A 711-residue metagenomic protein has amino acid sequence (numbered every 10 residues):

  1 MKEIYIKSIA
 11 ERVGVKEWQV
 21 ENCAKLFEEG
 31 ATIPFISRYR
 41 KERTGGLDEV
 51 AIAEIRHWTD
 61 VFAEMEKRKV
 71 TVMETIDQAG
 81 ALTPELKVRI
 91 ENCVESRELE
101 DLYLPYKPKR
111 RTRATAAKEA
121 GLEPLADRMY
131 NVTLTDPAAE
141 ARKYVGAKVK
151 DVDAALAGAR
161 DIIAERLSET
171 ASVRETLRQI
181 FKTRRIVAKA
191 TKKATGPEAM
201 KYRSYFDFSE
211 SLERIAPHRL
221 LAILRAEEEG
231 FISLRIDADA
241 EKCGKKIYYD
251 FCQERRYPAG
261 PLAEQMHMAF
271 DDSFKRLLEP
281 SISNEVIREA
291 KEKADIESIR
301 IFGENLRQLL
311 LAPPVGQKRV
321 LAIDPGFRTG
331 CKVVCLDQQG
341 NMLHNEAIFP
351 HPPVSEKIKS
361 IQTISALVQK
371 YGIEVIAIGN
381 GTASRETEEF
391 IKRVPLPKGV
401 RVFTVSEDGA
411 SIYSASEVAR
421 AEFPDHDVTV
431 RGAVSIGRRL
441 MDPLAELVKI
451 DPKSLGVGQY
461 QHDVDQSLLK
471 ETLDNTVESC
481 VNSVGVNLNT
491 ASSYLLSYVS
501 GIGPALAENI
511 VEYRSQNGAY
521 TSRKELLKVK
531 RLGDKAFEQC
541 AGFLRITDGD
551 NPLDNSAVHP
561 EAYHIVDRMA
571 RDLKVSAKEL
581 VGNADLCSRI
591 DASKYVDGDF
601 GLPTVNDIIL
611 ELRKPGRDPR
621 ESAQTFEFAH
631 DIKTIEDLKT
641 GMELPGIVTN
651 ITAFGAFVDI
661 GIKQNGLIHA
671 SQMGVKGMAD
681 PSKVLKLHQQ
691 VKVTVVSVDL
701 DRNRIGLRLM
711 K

Functional and structural regions predicted by a protein language model:
G14, P313-V315, E478-E512, H630-G674: C-terminal accessory/binding modules appended to enzymatic or scaffolding proteins
K25-E28, P105, A116-E119, A222-A226 (+15 more regions): Replace "in large, NTP-powered and nucleic-acid-processing enzymes" with "in large, NTP-powered factors and other
T32-I33, T44, D48-T115, A120-K150 (+4 more regions): Accessory alpha-helical DNA-binding modules that contact the DNA backbone or grooves
A51-E54, V61, M65-A322, R328-S414 (+2 more regions): Duplex nucleic acid-engaging cores and interfaces of nucleic-acid transaction enzymes
E98, F403, G409, S414-V484 (+1 more regions): Long, charge-rich intrinsically disordered scaffolds of nucleic-acid metabolism proteins
K143-Y144, K150-V152, F208-S209, K246-R256 (+5 more regions): Low-complexity, acidic/Ser/Thr- and charged residue-rich accessory regions of DNA metabolism proteins
Q179-I186, I323-F327, G381-E386, V405-I412 (+5 more regions): A glycine-rich phosphate-binding loop feature that marks nucleotide/adenosyl-phosphate handling sites
E285-G303, S454-N487, Y595-T640: Long, charged amphipathic helices and adjacent flexible linkers at domain junctions
